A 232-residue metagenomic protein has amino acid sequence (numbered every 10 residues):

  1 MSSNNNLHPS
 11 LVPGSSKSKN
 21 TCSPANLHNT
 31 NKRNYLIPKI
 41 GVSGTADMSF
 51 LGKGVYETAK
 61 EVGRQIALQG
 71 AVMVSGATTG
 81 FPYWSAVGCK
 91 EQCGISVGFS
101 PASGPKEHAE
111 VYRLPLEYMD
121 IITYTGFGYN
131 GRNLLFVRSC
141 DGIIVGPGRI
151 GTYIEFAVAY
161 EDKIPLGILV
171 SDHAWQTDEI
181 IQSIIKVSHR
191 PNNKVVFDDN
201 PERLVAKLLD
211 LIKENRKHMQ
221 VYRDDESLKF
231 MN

Functional and structural regions predicted by a protein language model:
K19-N26, Y124-F127: Short gly/ser/thr-rich secondary-structure transition/capping motifs
C22-V55: Positively charged, low-complexity intrinsically disordered leader regions
N34-I37, M48, Y56-R64, L68 (+2 more regions): Acidic/glycine-enriched connector segments
I122-F127, N192-L204: Short acidic-hydrophobic, aromatic-tinged amphipathic segments that line or gate anion-handling sites
I144, K163-L166: Structural loop-to-beta junction motif characteristic of Rossmann-like glycosyltransferase folds
P165-V195: Nucleotide-sugar donor-binding patch of glycosyltransferase catalytic domains
D210-N232: C-terminal amphipathic helix plus adjacent low-complexity, charged tail appended to glycosyltransferase catalytic
